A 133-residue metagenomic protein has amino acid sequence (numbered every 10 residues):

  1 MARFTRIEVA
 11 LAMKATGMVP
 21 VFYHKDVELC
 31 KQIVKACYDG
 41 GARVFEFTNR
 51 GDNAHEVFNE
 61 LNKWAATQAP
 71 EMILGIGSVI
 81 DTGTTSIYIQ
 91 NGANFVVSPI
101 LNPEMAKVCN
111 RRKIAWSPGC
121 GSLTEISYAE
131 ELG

Functional and structural regions predicted by a protein language model:
M1-N91: Conserved N-terminal beta1-alpha1 strand-loop-helix module at the mouth
A69-E71, I80-T85, I89-G133: Conserved anion-binding
